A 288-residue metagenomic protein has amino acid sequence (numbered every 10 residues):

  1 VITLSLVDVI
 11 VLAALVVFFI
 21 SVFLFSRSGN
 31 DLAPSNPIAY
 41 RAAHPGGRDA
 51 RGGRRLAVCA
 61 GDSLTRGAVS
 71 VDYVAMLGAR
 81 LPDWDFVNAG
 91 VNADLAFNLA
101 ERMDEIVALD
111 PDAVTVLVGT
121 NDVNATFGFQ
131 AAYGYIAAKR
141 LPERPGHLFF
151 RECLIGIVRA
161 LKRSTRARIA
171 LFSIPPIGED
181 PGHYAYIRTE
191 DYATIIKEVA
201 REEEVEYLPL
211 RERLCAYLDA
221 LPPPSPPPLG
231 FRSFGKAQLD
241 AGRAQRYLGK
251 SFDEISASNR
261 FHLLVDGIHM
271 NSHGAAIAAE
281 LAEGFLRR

Functional and structural regions predicted by a protein language model:
V1-A13: Feature marks short, highly hydrophobic, charge-poor N-terminal signal-anchor/signal peptide-like helices that anchor
V11-S21: Hydrophobic membrane-insertion alpha-helices, especially the h-region of bacterial N-terminal signal peptides
S21-T115: Serine-esterase "nucleophile elbow" of acetyl-processing enzymes
R51, M76-R80, N98-R287: Alpha-helical cap/lid subdomain in secreted, periplasmic, or secretory-pathway luminal O-acyl-processing enzymes
